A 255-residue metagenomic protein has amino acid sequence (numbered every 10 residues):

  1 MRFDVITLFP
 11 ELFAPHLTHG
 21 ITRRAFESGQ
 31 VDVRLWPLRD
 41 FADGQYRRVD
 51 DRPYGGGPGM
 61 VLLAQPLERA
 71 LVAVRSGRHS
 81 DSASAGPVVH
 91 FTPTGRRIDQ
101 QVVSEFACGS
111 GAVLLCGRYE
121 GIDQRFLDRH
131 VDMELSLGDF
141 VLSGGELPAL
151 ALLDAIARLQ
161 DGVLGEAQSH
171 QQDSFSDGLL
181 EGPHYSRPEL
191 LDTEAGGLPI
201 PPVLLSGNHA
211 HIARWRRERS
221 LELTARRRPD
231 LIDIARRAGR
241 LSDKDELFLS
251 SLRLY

Functional and structural regions predicted by a protein language model:
M1, P183-Y255: SAM-dependent methyltransferases
M1-V74, R78-D81, H211-L231: N-terminal nucleotide/polyanion-binding subdomain common to many enzyme families
D4-I6, R34-W36, P87-V89, A112-V113 (+1 more regions): Hydrophobic/aromatic beta-strand patches that form the interior of the parallel beta-sheet core in alpha/beta enzyme
L38-F41, R118-I122: Short glycine-enriched loops at secondary-structure junctions
G57, G117, N208: Conserved RecA-like P-loop NTPase ATPase core
L63-R118, D161: S-adenosyl-L-methionine/SAH cofactor-binding core of RNA-modifying enzymes
I122, F126-D173: Structured adenosyl-cofactor binding patch, chiefly the S-adenosyl-L-methionine
L147, L159-V203: Internal, active-site/partner-interface "lid" segment
